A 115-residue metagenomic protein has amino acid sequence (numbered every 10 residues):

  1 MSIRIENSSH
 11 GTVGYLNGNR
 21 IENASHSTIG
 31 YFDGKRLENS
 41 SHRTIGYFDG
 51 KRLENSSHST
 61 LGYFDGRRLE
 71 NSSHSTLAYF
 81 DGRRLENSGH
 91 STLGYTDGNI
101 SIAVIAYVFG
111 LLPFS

Functional and structural regions predicted by a protein language model:
M1-N19, S25-T28, G34-K35, S41-R43 (+2 more regions): Long terminal segments
